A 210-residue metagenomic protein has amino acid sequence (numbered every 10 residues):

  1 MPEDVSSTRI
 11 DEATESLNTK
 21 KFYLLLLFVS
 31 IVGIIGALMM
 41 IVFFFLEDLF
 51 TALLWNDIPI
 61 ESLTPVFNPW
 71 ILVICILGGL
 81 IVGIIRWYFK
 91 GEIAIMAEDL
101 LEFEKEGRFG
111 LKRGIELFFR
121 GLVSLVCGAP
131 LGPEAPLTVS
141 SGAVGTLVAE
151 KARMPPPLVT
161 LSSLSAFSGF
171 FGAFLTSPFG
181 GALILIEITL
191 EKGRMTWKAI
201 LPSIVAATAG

Functional and structural regions predicted by a protein language model:
M1-G210: Alpha-helical transmembrane segments and immediately membrane-proximal extracytoplasmic
